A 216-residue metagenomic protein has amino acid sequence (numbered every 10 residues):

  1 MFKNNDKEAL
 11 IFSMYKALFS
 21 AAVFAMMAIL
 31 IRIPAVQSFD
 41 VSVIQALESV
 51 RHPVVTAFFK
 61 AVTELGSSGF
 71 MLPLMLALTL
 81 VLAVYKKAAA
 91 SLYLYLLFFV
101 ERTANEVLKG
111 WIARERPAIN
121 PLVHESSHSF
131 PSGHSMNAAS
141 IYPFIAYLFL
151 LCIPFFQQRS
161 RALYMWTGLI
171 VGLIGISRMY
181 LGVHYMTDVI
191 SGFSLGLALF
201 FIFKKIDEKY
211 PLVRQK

Functional and structural regions predicted by a protein language model:
M1-F70, G110-L122: N-terminal transmembrane-helix/juxtamembrane module of multi-pass inner/ER membrane proteins
K3, L122-K216: Membrane-embedded catalytic cores of phosphoryl/pyrophosphoryl-handling enzymes
I11, Y15-K16, A89-L97, A162-W166 (+1 more regions): Alpha-helical transmembrane segments of integral membrane proteins
A25-M26, V100-N105, L169-M179: Aromatic-anchored segments of alpha-helical transmembrane domains
I29, L80-Y85, R178-M179: Hydrophobic alpha-helical transmembrane segments
I33-P34, V50, V84-A88, G110-E115 (+5 more regions): Membrane-interface elements of multi-pass transporters and channels
Q37-S38, K87-F155: Membrane-interface loops
L65-A83, I141-I145, F149: Hydrophobic alpha-helical transmembrane segments
